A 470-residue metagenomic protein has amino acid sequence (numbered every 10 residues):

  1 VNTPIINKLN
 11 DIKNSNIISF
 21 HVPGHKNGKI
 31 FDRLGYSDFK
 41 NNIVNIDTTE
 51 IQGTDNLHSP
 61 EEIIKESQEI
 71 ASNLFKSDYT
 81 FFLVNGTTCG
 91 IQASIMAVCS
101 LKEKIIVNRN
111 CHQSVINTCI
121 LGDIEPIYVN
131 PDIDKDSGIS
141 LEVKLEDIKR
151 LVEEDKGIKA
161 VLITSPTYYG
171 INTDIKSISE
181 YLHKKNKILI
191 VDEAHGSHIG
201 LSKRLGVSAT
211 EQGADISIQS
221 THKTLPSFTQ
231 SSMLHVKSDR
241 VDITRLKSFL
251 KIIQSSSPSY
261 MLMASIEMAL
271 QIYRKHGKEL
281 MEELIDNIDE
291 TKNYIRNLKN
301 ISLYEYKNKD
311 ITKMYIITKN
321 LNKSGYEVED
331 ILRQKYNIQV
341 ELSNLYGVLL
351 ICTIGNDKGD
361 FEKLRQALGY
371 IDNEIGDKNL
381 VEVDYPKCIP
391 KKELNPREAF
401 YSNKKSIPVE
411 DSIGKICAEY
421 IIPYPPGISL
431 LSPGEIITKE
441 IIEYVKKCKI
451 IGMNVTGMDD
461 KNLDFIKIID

Functional and structural regions predicted by a protein language model:
V1-E62: N-terminal "arm"/small-domain region of PLP-dependent enzymes with the aminotransferase-like
I5-K8, D38, T87-S302: Conserved PLP-enzyme active-site core in the AAT-like
H21-H25, N379-L380, G457-N462: Short coil/turn segments at secondary-structure boundaries
V44, T48-G86: Conserved N-terminal alpha-helix of the aminotransferase class I/II PLP-enzyme fold
T54, F81-L83, V161-T164, L349-T353: Short glycine-rich or small-residue beta-strand-to-loop segments that form or flank ligand, phosphate, metal/Fe-S
F81, I127-V129, Y304, E341: General small-molecule cofactor/ligand-binding pocket signal
R296-G457: Conserved C-terminal alpha-helix-loop-beta "cap" of PLP-dependent enzymes that closes/shapes the active-site mouth
N454-D470: Charge-dense polyanion-binding interfaces
